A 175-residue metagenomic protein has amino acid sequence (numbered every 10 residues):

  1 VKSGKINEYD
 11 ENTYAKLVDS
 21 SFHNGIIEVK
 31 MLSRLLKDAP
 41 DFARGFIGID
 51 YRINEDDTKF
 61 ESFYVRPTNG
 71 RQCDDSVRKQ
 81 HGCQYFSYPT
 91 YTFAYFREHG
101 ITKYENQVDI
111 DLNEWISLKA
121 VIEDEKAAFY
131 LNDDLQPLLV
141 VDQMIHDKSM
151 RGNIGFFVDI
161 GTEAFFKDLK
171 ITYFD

Functional and structural regions predicted by a protein language model:
V1-D175: Extracellular glycan-recognition regions
